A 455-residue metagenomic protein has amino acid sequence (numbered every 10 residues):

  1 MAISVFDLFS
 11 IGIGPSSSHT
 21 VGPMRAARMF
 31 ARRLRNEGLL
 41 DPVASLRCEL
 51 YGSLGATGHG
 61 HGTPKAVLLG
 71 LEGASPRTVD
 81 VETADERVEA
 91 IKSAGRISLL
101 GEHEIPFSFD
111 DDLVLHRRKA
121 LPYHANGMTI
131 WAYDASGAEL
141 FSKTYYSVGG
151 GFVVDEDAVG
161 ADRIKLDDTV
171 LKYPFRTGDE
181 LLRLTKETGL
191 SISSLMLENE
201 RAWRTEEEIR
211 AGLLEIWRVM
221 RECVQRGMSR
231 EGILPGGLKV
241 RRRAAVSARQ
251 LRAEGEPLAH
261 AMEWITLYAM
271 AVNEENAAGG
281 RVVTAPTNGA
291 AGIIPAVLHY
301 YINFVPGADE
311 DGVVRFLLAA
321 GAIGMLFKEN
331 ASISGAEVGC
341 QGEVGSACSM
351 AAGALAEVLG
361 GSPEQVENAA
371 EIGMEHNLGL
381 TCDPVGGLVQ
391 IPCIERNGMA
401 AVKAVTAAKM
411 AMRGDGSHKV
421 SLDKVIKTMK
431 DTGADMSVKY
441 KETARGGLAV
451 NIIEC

Functional and structural regions predicted by a protein language model:
M1-G14, E37: An N-terminal structural lobe/cap that precedes and organizes the functional/catalytic core across diverse proteins
F9-A27, A278-V297, C340-S349: Conserved phosphate/anionic-ligand binding catalytic regions in large, soluble enzymes, centered on
S18-R35, P295-G307, A352-G360: Alpha-helical support elements that line or immediately flank enzyme active sites and cofactor-binding pockets
S45-G58, A90-I97, F316-E329, E371-P384 (+1 more regions): Short, mixed-charge aromatic SLiMs
P76-E254: C-terminal regulatory domains involved in ligand/effector binding and gene-expression control
W203-G339, G447-C455: Accessory "access/gating" subregions that flank catalytic or transport cores
G307-A308, A319, M325-G398, M410-K419: Hydrophobic alpha-helical bundle architecture
K419-C455: Extended hydrophobic packing segments that form well-structured cores
